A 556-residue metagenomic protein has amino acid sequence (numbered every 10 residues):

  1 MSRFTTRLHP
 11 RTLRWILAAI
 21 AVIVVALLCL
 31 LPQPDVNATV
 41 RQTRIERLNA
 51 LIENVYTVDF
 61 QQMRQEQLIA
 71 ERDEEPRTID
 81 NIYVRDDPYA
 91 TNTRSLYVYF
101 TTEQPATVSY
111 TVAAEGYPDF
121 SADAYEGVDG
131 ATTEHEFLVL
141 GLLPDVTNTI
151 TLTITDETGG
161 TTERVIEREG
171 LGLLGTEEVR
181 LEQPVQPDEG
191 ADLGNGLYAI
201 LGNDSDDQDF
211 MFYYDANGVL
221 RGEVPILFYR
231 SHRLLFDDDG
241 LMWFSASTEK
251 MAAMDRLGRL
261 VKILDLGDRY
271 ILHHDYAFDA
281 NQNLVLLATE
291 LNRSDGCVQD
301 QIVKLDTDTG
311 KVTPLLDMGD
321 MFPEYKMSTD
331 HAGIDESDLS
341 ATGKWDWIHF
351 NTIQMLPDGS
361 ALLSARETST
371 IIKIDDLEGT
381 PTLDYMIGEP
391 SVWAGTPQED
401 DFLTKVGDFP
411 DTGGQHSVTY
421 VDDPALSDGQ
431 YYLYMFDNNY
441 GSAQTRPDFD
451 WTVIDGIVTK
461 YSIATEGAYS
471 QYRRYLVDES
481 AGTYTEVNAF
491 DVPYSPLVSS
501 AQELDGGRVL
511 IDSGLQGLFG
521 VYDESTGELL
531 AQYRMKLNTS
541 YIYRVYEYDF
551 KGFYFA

Functional and structural regions predicted by a protein language model:
R3-V22: N-terminal Sec-pathway targeting helices
V25-I45: Membrane-interface motif at the C-terminal end of an N-terminal transmembrane signal
T39-Q62, E66, D73-V112, T132-E136 (+2 more regions): Histidine-/acidic-rich catalytic cores in large beta-rich domains
E115-G130: Solvent-exposed serine/threonine-rich low-complexity stretches and specific carbohydrate-binding patches
